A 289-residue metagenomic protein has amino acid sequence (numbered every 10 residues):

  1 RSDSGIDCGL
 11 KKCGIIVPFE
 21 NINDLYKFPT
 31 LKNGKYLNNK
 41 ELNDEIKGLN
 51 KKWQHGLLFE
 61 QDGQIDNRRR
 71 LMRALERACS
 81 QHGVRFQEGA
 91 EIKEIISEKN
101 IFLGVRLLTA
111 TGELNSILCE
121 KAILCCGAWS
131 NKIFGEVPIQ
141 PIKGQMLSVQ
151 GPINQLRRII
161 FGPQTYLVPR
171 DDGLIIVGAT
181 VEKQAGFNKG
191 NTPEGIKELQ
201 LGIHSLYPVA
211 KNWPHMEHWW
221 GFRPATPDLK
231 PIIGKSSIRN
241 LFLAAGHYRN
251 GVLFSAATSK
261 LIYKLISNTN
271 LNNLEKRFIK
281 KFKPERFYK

Functional and structural regions predicted by a protein language model:
R1-I46, Q54-H55, G202: Dinucleotide-binding Rossmann-like beta1-alpha1 core, especially the glycine-rich loop that anchors the ADP
L10-K12, F86-Q87, Q140-G144, P208-W220 (+1 more regions): A short coil-to-beta-strand element that immediately follows conserved catalytic motifs
N38-N39, M72, E88-A90, E217-W219: Short loop/edge segments at beta-strand edges and connector loops that shape dinucleotide/nucleotide cofactor-binding
G48-Q54, I96-G104, A225-L229, S236-R239: A short, glycine/Asx- and small/polar-enriched loop/turn that sits immediately N-terminal to a beta-strand
L58-K121, C125: Helical element adjacent to the flavin cofactor pocket in flavoenzyme catalytic cores
R68, W213-K289: C-terminal catalytic lobe of FAD-dependent flavoproteins
L108-F161, K189-P193, V209, N273: Central helical "cap/lid" subdomain
I153-R239: Active-site lid/adjacent beta-loop-alpha segment flanking the redox-cofactor pocket in flavoenzymes
